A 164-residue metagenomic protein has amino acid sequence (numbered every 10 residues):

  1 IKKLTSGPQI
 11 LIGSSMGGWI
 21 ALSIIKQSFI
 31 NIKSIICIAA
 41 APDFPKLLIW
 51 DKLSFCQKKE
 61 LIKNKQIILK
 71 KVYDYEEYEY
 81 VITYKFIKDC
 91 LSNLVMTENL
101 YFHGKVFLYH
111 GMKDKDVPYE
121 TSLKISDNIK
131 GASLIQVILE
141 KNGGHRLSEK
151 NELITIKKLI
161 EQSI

Functional and structural regions predicted by a protein language model:
I1-K3: Alpha/beta-hydrolase active-site loop
T5-S14: Alpha/beta-hydrolase fold nucleophile elbow
I10, N31-F107, G111-E120, K124 (+5 more regions): The alpha/beta-hydrolase serine catalytic core
G13-G17, A21: Gly/Ala-rich beta-loop-alpha elbow adjacent to hydrolase catalytic centers
S23-Q27, K124: Active-site signature of alpha/beta-hydrolase-fold catalytic machinery across serine- and Asp/Cys-nucleophile hydrolases
